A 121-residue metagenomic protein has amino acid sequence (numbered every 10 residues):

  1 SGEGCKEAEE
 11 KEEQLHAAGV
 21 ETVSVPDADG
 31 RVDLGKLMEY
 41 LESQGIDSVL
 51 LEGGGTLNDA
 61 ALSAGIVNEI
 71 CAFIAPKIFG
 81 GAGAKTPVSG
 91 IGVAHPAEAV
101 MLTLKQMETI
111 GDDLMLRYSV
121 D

Functional and structural regions predicted by a protein language model:
S1-D121: Enzymes that bind and transform nitrogen-containing heteroaromatic metabolites
